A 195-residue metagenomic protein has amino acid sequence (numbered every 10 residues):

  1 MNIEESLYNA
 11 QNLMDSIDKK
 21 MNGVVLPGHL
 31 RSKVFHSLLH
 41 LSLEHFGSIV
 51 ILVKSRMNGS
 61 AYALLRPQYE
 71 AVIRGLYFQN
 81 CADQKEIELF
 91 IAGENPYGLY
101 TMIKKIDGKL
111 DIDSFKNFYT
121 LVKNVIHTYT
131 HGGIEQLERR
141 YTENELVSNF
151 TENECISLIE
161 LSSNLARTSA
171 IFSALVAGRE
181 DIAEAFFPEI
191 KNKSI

Functional and structural regions predicted by a protein language model:
M1-L26, K85-I195: Long, charged low-complexity segments
S16-L52: Short, contiguous, well-structured surface segments enriched in hydrophobic/aromatic residues
R31, R56, R66, R74 (+3 more regions): Arginine residue identity/basic-tract feature
S32, L43, G59, R74-G75 (+3 more regions): Generic intrinsically disordered, low-complexity segments enriched for polar/acidic and small residues
F35, S42, A61, Y119 (+1 more regions): Hydrophobic packing residues in well-ordered alpha-helices of helical domains and bundles
L39-N80: Short, hydrophobic, well-ordered secondary-structure elements
